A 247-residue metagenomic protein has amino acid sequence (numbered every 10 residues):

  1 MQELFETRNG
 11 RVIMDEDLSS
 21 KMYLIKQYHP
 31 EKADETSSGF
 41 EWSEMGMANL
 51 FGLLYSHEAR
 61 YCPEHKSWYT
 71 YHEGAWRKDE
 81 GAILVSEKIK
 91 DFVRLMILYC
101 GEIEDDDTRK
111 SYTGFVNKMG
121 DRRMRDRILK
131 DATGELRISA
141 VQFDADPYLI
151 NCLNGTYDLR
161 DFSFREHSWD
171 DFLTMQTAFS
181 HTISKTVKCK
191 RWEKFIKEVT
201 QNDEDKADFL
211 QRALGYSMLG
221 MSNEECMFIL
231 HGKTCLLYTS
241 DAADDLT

Functional and structural regions predicted by a protein language model:
M1-S56, Y69, A75, E102-T113 (+2 more regions): Replication-associated primase and helicase/ATPase modules
T7, S20, K118-D121, D203: Polar helix-capping/helix-linker motif
G10, H57, L98, E102 (+3 more regions): Intrinsically disordered or highly flexible coil/loop and linker segments, enriched in small and charged/polar residues
S43, G81-K88, M124, K206: Short amphipathic alpha-helical segments
Y55, A59-A82, R109-K110, F143 (+2 more regions): P-loop NTPase catalytic core of nucleic-acid-dependent motor ATPases
A82, S86-D106, H231-T234: Extended, well-ordered alpha-helical scaffold/bundle regions in very large, multi-domain proteins
F115-G155: Extended, Lys/Arg-enriched charged tracts that mediate electrostatic binding to polyanionic substrates
D241-T247: A short, hydrophobic C-terminal helix/tail in secreted or cell-surface proteins
